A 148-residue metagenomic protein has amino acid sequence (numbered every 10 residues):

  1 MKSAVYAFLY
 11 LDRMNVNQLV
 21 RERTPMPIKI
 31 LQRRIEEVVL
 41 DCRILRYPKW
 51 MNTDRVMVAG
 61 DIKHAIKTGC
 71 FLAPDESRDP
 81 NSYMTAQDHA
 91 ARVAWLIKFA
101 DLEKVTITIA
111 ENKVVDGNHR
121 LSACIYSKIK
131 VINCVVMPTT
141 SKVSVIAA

Functional and structural regions predicted by a protein language model:
M1, M26, I146-A148: Short intrinsically disordered terminal tails
V5-K67, D79, Y83: An acidic, glycine-rich, mixed-charge low-complexity segment common to nucleic-acid enzymes
D61-K113: Short alpha-helix boundary/capping and kink motifs at helix termini
T106-T108, S122, N133-V135: Ordered hydrophobic segments in well-structured contexts
I109-S127: A sequence-level detector for short glycine-anchored, His/Arg-bearing signature motifs that mark catalytic or binding
K130: Short glycine-/polar-rich loops that comprise or flank the Walker A/P-loop and associated switch/sensor motifs
N133-A148: Short, Lys/Arg-rich amphipathic alpha-helical interaction segments that bind nucleic acids or acidic protein surfaces
